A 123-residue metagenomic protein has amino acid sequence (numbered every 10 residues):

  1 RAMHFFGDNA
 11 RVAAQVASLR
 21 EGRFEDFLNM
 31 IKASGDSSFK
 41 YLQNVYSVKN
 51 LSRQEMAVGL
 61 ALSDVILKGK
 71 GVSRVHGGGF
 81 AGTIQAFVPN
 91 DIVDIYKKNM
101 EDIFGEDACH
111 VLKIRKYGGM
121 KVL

Functional and structural regions predicted by a protein language model:
R1-R74, Q85-L123: C-terminal nucleotide
H76-G82: Short Gly/Ser/Thr- and Asp/Glu-enriched loop/turn motifs at secondary-structure junctions
